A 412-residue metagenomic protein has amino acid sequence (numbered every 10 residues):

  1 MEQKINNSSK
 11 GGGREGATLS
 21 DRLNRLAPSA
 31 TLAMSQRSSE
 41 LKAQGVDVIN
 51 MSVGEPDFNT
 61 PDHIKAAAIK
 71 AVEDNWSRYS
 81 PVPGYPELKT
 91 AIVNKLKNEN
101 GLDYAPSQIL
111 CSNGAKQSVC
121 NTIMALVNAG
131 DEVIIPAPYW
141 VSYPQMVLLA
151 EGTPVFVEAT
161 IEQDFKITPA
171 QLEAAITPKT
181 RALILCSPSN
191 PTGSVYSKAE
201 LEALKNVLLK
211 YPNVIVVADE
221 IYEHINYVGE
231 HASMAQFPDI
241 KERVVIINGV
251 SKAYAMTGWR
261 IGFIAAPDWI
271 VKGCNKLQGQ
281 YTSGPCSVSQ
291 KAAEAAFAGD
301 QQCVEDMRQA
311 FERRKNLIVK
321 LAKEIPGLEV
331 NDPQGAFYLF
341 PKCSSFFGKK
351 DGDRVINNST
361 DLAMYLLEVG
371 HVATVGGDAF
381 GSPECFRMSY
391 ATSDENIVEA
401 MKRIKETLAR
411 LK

Functional and structural regions predicted by a protein language model:
M1-L19, A27-S29, M34-R37, L41-V48 (+3 more regions): PLP-dependent class I/II
L23: Substrate/cofactor-recognition hotspot
S52-E55, K70-L88: A glycine-/small-polar-enriched, mobile loop at the entrance of the PLP active site in fold-type I
Y79-S112: Conserved N-terminal alpha-helix of the aminotransferase class I/II PLP-enzyme fold
